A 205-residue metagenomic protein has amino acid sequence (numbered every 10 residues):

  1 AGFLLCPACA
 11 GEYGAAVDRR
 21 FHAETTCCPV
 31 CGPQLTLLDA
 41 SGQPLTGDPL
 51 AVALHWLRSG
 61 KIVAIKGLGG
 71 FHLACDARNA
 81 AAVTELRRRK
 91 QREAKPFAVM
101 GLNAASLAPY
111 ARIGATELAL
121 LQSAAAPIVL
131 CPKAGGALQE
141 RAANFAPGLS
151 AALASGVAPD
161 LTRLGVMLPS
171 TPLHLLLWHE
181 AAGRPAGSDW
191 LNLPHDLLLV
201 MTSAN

Functional and structural regions predicted by a protein language model:
A1-N205: Active-site-adjacent structural elements in enzyme catalytic cores
